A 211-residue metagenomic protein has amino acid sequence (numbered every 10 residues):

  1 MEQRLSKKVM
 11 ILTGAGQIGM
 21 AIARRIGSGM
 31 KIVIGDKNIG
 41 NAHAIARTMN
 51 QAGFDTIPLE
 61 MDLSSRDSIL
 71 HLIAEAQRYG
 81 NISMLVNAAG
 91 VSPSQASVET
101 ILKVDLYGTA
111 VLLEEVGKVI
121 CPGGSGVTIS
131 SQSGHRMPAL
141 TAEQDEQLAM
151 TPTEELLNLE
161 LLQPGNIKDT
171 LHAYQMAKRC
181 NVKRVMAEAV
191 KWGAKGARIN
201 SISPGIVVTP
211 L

Functional and structural regions predicted by a protein language model:
E2-V33: Canonical Rossmann dinucleotide-binding motif of NAD(H)/NADP(H)-dependent dehydrogenases/reductases, specifically
V9-L12, L85-V86, G126: Conserved hydrophobic beta-strands of the Rossmann-like cofactor-binding core in SDR/related NAD(P)H-dependent
G29-I45: Conserved glycine-rich Rossmann-like NAD(P)H-binding loop of the short-chain dehydrogenase/reductase
M49-D67: Rossmann-fold cofactor-recognition segment
F54-D55, E75-N87, S94-Q95, I120-G124 (+1 more regions): A glycine-rich helix->loop->beta "capping" turn within Rossmann-like NAD(P)(H)-dependent oxidoreductase domains
S64-G80: Conserved Rossmann-fold cofactor-binding substructure of NAD(P)-dependent oxidoreductases
G90-Q95, P122-K195, P204-T209: Catalytic loop of short-chain dehydrogenase/reductase
